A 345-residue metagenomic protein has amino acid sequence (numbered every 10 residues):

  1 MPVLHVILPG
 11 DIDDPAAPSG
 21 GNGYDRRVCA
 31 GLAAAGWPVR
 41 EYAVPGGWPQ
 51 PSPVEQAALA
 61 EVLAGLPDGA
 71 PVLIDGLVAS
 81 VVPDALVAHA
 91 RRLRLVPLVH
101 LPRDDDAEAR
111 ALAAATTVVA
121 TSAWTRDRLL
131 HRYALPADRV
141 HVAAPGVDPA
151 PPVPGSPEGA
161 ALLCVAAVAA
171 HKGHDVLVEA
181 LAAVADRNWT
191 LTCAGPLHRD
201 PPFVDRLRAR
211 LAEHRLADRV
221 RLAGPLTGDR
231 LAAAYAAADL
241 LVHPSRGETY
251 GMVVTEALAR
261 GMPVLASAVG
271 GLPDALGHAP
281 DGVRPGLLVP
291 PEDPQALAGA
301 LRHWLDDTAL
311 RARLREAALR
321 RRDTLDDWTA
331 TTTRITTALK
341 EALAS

Functional and structural regions predicted by a protein language model:
Q50-V54, D306-L339: A charged, aromatic-enriched C-terminal amphipathic alpha-helix characteristic of glycosyltransferases across folds
V119, P154-K172, V178-A183, T192: Conserved donor-binding/catalytic core segment of Leloir-type glycosyltransferases
W124, G146: Carbohydrate-associated surface elements
T190-A209, G224: Glycosyltransferase donor-sugar binding loop
P225-L226, A233-A238: Short alpha-helical donor nucleotide-sugar binding micro-motif in glycosyltransferases
R246: Aromatic "clamp/platform" in nucleotide-sugar-dependent glycosyltransferases that forms part of the donor/acceptor
P263-A266, G270: Short hydrophobic beta-strand element within catalytic cores of glycosyltransferases and related nucleotide-activated
H278-P294, H303-T308: Conserved acidic donor-binding segment of nucleotide-sugar-dependent glycosyltransferases
